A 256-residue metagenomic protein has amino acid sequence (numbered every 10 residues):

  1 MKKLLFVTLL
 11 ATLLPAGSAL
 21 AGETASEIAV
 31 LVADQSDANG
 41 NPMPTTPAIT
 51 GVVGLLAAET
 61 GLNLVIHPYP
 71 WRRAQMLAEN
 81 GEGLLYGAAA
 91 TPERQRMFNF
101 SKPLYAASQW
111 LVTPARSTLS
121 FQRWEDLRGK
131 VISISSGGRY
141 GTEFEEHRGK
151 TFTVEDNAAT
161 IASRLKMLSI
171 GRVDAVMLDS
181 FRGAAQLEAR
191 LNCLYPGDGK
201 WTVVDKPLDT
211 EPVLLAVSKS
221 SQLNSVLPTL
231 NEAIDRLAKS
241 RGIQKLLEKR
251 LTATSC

Functional and structural regions predicted by a protein language model:
V7-A16: Bacterial N-terminal signal peptides
A21-M97, S240, K249-R250: Extracytoplasmic small-molecule ligand-binding "clamshell" domains of the periplasmic binding protein/Venus flytrap
V32-Q35, A107-W110, C193-N231, T252-C256: Periplasmic-binding protein-like
A33-D37, P42-T46, A90-T91, A115-T118 (+4 more regions): Short coil/turn segments
P47-E59, E125-V131, P212-L247: Extended ligand-binding regions for polar small-molecule ligands
G51-T60, K102-P103, G137-A159, L165 (+2 more regions): Ligand-binding cleft/hinge of the Venus flytrap
E59, P68, R72-G83, N99 (+1 more regions): Short helices/loops that flank or line small-molecule/ion binding pockets
I66-D126, G137-Y140, D205-L208: Acidic, polar ligand-binding/catalytic clefts
